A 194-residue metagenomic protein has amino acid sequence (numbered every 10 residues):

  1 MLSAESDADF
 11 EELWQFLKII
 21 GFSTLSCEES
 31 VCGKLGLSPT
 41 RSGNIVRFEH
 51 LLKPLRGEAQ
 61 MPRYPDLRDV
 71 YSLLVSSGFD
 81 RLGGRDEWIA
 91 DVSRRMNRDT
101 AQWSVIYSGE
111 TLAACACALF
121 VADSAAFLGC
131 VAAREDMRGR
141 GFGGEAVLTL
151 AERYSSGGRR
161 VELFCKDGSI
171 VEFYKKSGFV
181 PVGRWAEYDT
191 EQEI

Functional and structural regions predicted by a protein language model:
M1-E58, W185-T190: Acyl-donor-binding surface of acyltransferase catalytic domains
S6-F16, A133-E135, G139-R153, K176: Conserved acetyl-CoA-binding loop-helix of GNAT-fold acetyltransferases
A8, D123, G168-S169: Short alpha-helical
I19-E29, Y154-K166: Conserved GNAT acetyl-CoA-binding A-motif
S30-R41, G144, D167-R184: Conserved active-site alpha-helix within GNAT-family acetyltransferase domains
H50-E87, I194: Short amphipathic alpha-helix that is part of the acyltransferase structural core
L82-A132: A conserved beta-strand-loop-helix scaffold within acyl/acetyltransferase catalytic domains
F142-G143, V147, E162-D167, V171 (+1 more regions): Active-site-proximal cofactor/substrate-binding loop regions of enzyme domains
